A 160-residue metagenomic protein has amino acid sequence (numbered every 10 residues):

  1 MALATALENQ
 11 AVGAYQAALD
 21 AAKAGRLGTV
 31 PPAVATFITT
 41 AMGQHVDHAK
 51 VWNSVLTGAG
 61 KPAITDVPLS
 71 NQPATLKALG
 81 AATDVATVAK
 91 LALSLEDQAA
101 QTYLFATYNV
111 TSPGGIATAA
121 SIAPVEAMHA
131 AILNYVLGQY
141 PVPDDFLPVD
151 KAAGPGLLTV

Functional and structural regions predicted by a protein language model:
M1-V160: All-alpha RGS (Regulator of G-protein Signaling) helical domain and cognate RGS-like helical scaffolds
